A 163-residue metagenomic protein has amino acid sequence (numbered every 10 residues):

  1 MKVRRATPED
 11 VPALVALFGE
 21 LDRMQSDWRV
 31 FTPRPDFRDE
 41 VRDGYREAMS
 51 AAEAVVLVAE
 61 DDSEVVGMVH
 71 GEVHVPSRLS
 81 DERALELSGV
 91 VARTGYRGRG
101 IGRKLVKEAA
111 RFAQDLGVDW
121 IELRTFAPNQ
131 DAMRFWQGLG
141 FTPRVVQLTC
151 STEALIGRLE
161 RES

Functional and structural regions predicted by a protein language model:
K2-A16: A short beta-loop-alpha structural element at the N-terminal edge of CoA-dependent acyl/N-acetyltransferase catalytic
D22-G44: Conserved GNAT-fold acetyl-CoA-binding loop/helix
D43-V58, E86: A short helix-loop-beta-strand connector motif used in the catalytic cores of GNAT acetyltransferases and, in some
V58, E64-V73, E86, V91: Conserved beta-strand in the GNAT
V75-L87, R97, R144: A conserved beta-turn-beta hairpin within the catalytic core of GNAT-like acetyltransferases that forms part
R93, K104-W120: Conserved acyl-CoA
R93-G95, R99, A127-P128: Active-site acidic-Proline motif in GNAT/NAT acetyltransferases
R103, D115, A127-V145, C150 (+1 more regions): Conserved active-site alpha-helix within GNAT-family acetyltransferase domains
